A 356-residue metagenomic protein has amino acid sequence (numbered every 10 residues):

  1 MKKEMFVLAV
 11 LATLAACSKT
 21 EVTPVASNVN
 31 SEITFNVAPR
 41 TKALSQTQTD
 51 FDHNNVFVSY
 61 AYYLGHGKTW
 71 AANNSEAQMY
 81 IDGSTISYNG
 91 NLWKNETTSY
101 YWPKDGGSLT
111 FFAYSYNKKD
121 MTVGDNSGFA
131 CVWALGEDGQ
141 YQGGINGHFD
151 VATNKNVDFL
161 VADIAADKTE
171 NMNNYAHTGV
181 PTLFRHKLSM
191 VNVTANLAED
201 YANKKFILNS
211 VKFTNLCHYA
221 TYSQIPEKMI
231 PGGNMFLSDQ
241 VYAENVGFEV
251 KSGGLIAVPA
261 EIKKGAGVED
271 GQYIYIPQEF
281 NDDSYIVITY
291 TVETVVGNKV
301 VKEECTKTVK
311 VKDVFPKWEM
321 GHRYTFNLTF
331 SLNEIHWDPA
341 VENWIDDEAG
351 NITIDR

Functional and structural regions predicted by a protein language model:
M1-E4, S18: Positively charged n-region of N-terminal signal peptides that target proteins for export
E4-A12: Sec-dependent N-terminal signal peptides
L14-A16: C-terminal motif of bacterial Sec signal peptides marking the signal peptidase cleavage site
E21-I207, K212-N215, G254-G265, T289-V292 (+1 more regions): Short, low-hydrophobicity acidic/polar segments
H66-I81, Y219-S223, G297-K307: Surface-exposed loop/edge segments in extracytoplasmic proteins
E199, K204-G253: Cell-envelope/extracellular anchoring and linker segments
K251-D313: Extended serine/threonine-enriched, polar tracts that run as long, contiguous segments within proteins
E293-R356: Hydrophilic extracytoplasmic domains
